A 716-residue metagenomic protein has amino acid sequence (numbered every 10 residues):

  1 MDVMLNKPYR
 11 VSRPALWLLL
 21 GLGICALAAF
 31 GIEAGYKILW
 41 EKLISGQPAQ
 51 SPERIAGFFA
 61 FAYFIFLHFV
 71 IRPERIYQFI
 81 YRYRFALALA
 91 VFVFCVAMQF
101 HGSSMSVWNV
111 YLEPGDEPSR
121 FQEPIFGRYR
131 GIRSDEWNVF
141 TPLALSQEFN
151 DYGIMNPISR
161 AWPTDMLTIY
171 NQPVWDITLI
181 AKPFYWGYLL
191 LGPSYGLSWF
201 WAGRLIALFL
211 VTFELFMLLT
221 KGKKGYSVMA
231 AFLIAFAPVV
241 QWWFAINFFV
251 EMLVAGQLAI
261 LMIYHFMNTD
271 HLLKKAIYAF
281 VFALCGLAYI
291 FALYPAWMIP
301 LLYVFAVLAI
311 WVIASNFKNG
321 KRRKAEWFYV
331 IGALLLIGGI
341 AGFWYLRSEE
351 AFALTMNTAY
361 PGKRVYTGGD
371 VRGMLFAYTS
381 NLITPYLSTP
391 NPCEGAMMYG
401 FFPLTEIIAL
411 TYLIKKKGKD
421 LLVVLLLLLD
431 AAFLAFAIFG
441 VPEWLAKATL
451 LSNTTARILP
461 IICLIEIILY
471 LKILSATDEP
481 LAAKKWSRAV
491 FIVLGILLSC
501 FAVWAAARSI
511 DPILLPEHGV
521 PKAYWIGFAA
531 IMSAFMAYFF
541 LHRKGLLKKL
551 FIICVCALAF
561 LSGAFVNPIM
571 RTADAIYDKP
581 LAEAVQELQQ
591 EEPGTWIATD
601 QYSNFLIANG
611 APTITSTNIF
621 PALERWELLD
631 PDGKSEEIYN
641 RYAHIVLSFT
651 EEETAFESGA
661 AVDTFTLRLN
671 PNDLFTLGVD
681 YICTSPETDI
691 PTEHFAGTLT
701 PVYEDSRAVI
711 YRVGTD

Functional and structural regions predicted by a protein language model:
D2-G23, G35, A49-G102: Start-transfer (signal-anchor) and selected internal transmembrane alpha helices of multi-pass inner/ER membrane
I38-W40, A483-E587, T595-Y602, I619: Transmembrane helical bundles and short interhelical boundary loops of multi-pass, membrane-embedded
L39-P52, Y195, W199, V240-E251 (+3 more regions): Membrane-helix boundary/interfacial segments in multi-pass membrane proteins
L87-M166, E326-Y378, I597: Aromatic-rich transmembrane-lumenal/periplasmic boundary elements in polytopic membrane proteins
M105-V254: Active-site lumenal/periplasmic loops and adjacent helix-entry segments of GT-C-fold, multi-pass membrane
W137-W175, K182-Y185, S562-D716: Soluble catalytic regions of membrane-associated enzymes that act on cell-envelope and secretory-pathway components
F209-L218, K224-N316, E326-E350, I496-F501: Membrane-embedded helix bundles of polyisoprenyl
A341-V423, A456: Periplasmic/ER-lumenal interhelical loops and adjacent helix-loop junctions in multi-pass membrane proteins
